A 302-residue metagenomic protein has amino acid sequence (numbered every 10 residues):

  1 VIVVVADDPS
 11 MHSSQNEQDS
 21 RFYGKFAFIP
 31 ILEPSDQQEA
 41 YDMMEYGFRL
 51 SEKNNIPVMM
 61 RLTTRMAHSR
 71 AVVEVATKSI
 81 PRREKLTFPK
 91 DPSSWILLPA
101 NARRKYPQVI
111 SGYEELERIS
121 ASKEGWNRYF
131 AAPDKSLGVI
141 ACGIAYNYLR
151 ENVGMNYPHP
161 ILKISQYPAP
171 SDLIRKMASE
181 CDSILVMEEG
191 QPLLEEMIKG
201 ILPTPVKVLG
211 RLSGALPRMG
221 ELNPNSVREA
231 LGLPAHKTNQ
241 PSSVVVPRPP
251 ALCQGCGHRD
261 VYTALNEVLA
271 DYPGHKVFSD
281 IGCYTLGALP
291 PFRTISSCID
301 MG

Functional and structural regions predicted by a protein language model:
V1-E52, K276-G302: Thiamine diphosphate
V1-V3, G24-P30, V58-T63, K78-D91 (+3 more regions): Short, Lys/Arg-enriched charge-dense amphipathic segments
Q18-S20, R150, A264: Intrinsically disordered, low-complexity boundary segments flanking structured domains
P34-H258, D271: Flexible, low-complexity linker and terminal segments
T238-M301: Active-site diphosphate/adenylate-binding microenvironment
